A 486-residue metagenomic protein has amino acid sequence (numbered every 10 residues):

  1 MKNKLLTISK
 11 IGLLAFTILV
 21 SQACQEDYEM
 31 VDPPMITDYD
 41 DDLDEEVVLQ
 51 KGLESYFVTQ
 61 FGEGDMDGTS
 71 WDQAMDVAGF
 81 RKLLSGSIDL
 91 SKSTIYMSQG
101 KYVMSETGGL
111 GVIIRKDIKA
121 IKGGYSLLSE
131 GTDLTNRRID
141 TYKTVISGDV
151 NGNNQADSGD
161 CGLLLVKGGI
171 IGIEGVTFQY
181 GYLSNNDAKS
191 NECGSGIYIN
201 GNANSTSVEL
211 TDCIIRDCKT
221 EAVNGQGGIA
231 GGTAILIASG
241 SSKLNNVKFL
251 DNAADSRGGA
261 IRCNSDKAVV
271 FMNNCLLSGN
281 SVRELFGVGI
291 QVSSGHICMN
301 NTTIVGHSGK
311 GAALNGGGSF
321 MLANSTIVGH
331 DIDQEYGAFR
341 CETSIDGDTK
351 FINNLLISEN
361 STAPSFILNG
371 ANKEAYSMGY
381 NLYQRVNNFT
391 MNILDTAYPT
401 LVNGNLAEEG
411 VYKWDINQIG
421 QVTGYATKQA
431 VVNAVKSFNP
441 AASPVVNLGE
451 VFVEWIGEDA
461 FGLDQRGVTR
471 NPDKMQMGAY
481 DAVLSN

Functional and structural regions predicted by a protein language model:
M1-Q22: Sec-dependent bacterial lipoprotein signal peptides
V20-L53, N486: Bacterial Sec-dependent N-terminal signal peptides
V58-S98, V103, G109-G111, D160: Acidic Gly/Asp/Thr-rich repetitive segments characteristic of extracellular carbohydrate-active and adhesion proteins
F61-D65, G100-V103, G124-T132, V150-G152 (+7 more regions): Acidic glycine-/aspartate-rich tracts in secreted/extracellular proteins
E63-R81, N154-L163, G424-S437, E458-L463 (+1 more regions): Short, polar loop/linker segments at the starts of domains and inter-domain junctions
S105-K116, A120, E130-R137, I199-N202 (+6 more regions): Predominantly extracellular beta-rich ligand-binding scaffolds that present long acidic/polar faces for carbohydrate
K119-D187, K219: Right-handed parallel beta-helix/beta-spiral solenoid domain characteristic of secreted/periplasmic
S443-N486: Surface beta-loop-beta hairpin patches that serve as ligand-binding interfaces in beta-rich domains
